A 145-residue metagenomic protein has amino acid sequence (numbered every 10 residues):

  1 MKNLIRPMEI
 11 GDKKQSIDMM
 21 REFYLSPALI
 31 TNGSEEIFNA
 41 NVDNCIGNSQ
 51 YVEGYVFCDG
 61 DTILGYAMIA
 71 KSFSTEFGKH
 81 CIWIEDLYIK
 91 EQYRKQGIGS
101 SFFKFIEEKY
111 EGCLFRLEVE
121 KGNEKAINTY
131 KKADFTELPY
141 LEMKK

Functional and structural regions predicted by a protein language model:
N3-D18: A short beta-loop-alpha structural element at the N-terminal edge of CoA-dependent acyl/N-acetyltransferase catalytic
R21-D43: Conserved GNAT-fold acetyl-CoA-binding loop/helix
N44-V56: A short helix-loop-beta-strand connector motif used in the catalytic cores of GNAT acetyltransferases and, in some
G54-V56, T62-K71: Conserved beta-strand in the GNAT
K79-E91: Conserved acetyl-CoA binding element of GNAT-fold acetyltransferases
I89, K95-E108, N128, K132: Conserved acetyl-CoA-binding loop-helix of GNAT-fold acetyltransferases
F103, Y110-E120: Conserved GNAT acetyl-CoA-binding A-motif
R116-I127, K144-K145: Conserved beta-strand-loop-alpha-helix junction that forms the acyl-donor binding cleft
